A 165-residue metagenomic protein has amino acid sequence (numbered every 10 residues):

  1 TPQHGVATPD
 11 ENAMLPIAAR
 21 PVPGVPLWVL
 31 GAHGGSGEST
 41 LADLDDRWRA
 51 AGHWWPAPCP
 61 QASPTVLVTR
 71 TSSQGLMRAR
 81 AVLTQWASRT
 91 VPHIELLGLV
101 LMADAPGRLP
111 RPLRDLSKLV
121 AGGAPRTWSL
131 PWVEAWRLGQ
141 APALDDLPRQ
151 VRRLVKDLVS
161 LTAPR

Functional and structural regions predicted by a protein language model:
T1-L27, S160-T162: Extreme N-terminal, non-catalytic leader segments that precede Walker-type/kinase nucleotide-binding cores
N12, P16-I17, L44-Q61: A short, well-structured beta->alpha microelement
P26-R47: Glycine-rich phosphate-binding P-loop
G37, G75-R78, L147, V151: Phosphate/oxyanion-binding active-site loops and adjacent basic polyanion-contact surfaces
A51-P125, T162: Conserved catalytic-core segment of NTP-binding enzymes
R114-A143: Beta-strand-loop-alpha "switch" segments that mediate conformational coupling across diverse proteins
W136-R165: A cross-taxonomic marker for long C-terminal extensions/tails that follow the last structured domain
